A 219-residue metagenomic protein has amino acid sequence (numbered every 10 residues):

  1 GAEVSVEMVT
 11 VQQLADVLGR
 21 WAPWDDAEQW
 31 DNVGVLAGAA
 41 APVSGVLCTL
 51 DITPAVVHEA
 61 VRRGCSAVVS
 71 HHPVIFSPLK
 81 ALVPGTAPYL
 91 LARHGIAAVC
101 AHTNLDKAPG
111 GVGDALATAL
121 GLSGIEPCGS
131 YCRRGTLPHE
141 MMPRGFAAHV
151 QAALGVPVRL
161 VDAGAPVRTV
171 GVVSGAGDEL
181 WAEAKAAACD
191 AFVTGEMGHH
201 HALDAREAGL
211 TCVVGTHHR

Functional and structural regions predicted by a protein language model:
E3-R219: Hydrophobic structural segments
